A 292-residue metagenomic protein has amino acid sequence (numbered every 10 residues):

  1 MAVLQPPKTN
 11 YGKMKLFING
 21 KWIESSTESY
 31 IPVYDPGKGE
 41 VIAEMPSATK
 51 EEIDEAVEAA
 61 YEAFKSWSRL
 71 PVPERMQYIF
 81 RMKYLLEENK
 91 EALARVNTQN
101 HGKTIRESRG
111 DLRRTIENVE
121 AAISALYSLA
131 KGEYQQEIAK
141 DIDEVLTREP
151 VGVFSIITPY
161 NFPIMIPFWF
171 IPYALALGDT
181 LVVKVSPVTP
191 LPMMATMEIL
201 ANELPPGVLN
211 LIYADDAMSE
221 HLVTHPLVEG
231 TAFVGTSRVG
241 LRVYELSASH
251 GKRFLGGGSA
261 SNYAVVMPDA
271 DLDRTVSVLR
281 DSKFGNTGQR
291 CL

Functional and structural regions predicted by a protein language model:
M1-I142: N-terminal Rossmann-like NAD(P)+-binding subdomain of aldehyde/semialdehyde dehydrogenases
G39, R75, N97, G178 (+3 more regions): Residue-level signal for inorganic ion chemistry
Y134-P205: Conserved small-residue-rich beta-alpha loop and adjacent elements that most often cradle the phosphate/pyrophosphate
D143-E144, L211-E229: A structured beta-alpha segment of the ubiquitous adenosine-cofactor-binding alpha/beta core
P172, G230-V234: Periplasmic-binding protein-like
V183-K184, Y213, G256: Hydrophobic residues in well-ordered beta-strands that form the structural core
V188-L191, L211, M218, R238-L241 (+1 more regions): Short gly/pro/ser/thr-enriched loop/turn and capping motifs at secondary-structure boundaries
R238-L292: ALDH superfamily catalytic-core signature
